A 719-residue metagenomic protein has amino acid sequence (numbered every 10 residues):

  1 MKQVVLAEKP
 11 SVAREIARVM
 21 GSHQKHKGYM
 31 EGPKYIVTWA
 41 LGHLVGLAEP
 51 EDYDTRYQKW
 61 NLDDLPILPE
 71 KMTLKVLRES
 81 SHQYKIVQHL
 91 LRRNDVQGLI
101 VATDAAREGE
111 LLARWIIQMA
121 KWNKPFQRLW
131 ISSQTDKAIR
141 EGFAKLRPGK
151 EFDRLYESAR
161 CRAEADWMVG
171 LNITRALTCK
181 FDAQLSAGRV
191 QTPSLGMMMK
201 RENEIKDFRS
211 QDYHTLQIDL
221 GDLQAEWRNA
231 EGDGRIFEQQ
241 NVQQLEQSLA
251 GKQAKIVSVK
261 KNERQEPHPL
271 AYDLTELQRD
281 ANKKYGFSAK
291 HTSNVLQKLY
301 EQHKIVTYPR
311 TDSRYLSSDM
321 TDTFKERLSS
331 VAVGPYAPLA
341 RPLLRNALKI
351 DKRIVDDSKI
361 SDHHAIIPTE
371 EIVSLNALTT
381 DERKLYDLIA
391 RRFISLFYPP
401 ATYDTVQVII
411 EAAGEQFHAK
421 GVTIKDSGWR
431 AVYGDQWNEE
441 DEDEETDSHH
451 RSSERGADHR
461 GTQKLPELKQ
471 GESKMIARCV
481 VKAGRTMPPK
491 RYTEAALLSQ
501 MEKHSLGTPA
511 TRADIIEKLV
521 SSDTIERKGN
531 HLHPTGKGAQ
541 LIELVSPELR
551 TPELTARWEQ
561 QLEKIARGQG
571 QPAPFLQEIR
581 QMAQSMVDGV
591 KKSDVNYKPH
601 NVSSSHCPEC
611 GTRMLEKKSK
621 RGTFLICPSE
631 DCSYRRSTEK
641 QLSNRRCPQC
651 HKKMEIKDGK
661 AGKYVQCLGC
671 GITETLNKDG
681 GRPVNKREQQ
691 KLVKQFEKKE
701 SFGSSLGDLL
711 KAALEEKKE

Functional and structural regions predicted by a protein language model:
M1-K2, A102-A105, D182-Q184, K261-L270 (+2 more regions): Conserved short loop/turn motifs at secondary-structure junctions
M1-R160: Intrinsically disordered, low-complexity regulatory segments
K2-V4, L91, M119, T174 (+2 more regions): Basic, low-complexity terminal or inter-domain segments flanking catalytic cores
E15-V19, I86, L111-M119, A138-G142 (+6 more regions): Alpha-helical scaffold elements adjacent to nucleotide-binding pockets in ATP/GTP-utilizing enzyme cores
I36, V45-L77, H89, L185-Q297 (+4 more regions): Long, highly charged, low-complexity internal segments
M72, R114, A138-L220, K261: C-terminal or mid-to-C-terminal helical accessory/interaction module adjacent to the motor/catalytic core
H303-K304, D523: Glycine-centered, phosphate/nucleic-acid-interacting loop/turn motifs that mediate DNA/RNA or nucleotide
V306-T307, E526: Short beta-strand(s) of the beta-wing in winged-helix/HTH DNA-binding folds
